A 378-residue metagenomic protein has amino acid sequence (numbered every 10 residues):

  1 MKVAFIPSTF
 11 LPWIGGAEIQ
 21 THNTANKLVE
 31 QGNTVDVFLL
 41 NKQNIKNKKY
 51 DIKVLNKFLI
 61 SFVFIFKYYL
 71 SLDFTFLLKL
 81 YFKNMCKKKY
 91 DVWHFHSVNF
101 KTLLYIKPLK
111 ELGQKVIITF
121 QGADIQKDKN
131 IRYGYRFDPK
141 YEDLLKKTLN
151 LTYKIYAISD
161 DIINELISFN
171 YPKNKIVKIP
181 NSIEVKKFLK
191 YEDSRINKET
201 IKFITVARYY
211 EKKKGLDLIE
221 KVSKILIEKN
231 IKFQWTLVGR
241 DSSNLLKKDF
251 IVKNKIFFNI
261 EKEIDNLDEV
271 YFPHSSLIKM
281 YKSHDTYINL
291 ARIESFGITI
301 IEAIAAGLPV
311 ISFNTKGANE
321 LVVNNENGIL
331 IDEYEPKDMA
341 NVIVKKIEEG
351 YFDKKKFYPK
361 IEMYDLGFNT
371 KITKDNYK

Functional and structural regions predicted by a protein language model:
V92-Q114, I118-F120, D124-Q126: An aromatic- and histidine-rich active-site surface loop
I125-K147, V185: Nucleotide-sugar donor phosphate/pyrophosphate-binding loop at the beta->alpha transition of glycosyltransferases
D161, S182: Carbohydrate-associated surface elements
R195-K214, E220-K224, T236: Conserved donor-binding/catalytic core segment of Leloir-type glycosyltransferases
K247-F272: Nucleotide-activated donor-binding/catalytic signature segment of Leloir-type glycosyltransferases, i.e., the conserved
R292: Aromatic "clamp/platform" in nucleotide-sugar-dependent glycosyltransferases that forms part of the donor/acceptor
P309-S312: Short hydrophobic beta-strand element within catalytic cores of glycosyltransferases and related nucleotide-activated
N324-N325, I329-P336, K345-Y351: Conserved acidic donor-binding segment of nucleotide-sugar-dependent glycosyltransferases
